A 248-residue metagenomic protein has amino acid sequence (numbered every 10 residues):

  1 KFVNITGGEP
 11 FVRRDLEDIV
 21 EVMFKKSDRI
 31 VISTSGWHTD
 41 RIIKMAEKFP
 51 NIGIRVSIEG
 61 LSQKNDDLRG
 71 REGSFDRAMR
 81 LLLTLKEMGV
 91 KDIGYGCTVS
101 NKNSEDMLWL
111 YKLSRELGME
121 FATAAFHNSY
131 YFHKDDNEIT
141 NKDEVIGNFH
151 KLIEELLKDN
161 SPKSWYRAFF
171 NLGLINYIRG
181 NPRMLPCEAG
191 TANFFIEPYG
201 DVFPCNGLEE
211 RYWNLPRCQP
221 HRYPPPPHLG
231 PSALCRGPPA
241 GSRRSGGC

Functional and structural regions predicted by a protein language model:
K1-G60: Conserved SAM/AdoMet-binding glycine-rich loop
E9, T191, S245: Cysteine-centered iron-sulfur cluster-binding motifs in ferredoxin-type domains/subunits of redox enzymes
D15, E72, N103, T191 (+3 more regions): Solvent-exposed, flexible loop/coil residues
E21-V22, K26-D28, K48, I52-E59 (+2 more regions): Radical SAM enzyme [4Fe-4S]-AdoMet core and its adjacent flexible, acidic and glycine-rich loops/tails across
I32-W37, N160-W165, R243-G246: Short, surface-exposed loop and linker segments with low hydrophobicity and enrichment for Pro/Ser/Thr
P182-M184, D201-C248: Flexible mid-to-C-terminal extensions adjoining Fe-S/redox cofactors in radical SAM and related proteins
